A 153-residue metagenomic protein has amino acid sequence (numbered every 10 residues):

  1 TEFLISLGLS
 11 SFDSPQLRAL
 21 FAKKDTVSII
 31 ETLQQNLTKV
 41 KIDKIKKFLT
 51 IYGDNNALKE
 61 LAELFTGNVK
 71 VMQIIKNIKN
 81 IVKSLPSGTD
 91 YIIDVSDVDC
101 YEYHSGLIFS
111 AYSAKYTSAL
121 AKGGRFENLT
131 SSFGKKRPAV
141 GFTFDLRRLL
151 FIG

Functional and structural regions predicted by a protein language model:
T1-F3, L7-P15, I29-G153: Positively charged, Gly/Ser-enriched RNA/tRNA-binding surfaces
S11, R18-K24: Surface-exposed helix-loop "recognition/capping" segments that flank conserved functional motifs and form interaction
